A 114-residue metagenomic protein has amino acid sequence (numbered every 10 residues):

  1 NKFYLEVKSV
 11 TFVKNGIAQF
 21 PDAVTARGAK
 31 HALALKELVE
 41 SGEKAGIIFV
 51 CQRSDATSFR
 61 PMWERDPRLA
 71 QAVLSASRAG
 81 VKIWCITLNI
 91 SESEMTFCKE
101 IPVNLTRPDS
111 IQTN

Functional and structural regions predicted by a protein language model:
N1-D22, L35: Conserved catalytic cores of phosphodiester-cleaving nucleases, focusing on short active-site segments
F20-K30: A short acidic, glycine-rich active-site loop that binds or catalyzes chemistry on phosphate/adenosine moieties
V24, L33, V39, E43-G46 (+1 more regions): Non-catalytic C-terminal interaction segments of nucleic acid-processing enzymes
